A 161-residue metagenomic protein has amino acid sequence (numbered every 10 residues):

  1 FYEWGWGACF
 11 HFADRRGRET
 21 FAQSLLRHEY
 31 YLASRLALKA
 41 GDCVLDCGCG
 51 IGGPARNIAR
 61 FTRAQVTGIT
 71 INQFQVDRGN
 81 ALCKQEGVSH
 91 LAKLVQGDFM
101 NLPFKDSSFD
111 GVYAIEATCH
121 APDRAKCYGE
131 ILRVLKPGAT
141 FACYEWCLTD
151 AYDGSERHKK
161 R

Functional and structural regions predicted by a protein language model:
F1-F12: N-terminal, positively charged/glycine-rich alpha-helical extensions of SAM-dependent methyltransferases
A8, R15, E19-D42: Conserved alpha-helix/loop element of class I SAM-dependent methyltransferases that forms part of the SAM/SAH-binding
C43-L45, I51-N101: Class I SAM-dependent methyltransferase SAM/SAH-binding core
V66, F141-A142: A short hydrophobic/small-residue beta-strand
M100-V112: A short acidic, Gly/Pro-enriched loop at the edge of an enzyme's catalytic core that lines a small-molecule cofactor
D110-D123: A short SAM/SAH-binding and catalytic strip from SAM-dependent methyltransferases
A125-T140: A short glycine-rich, Lys/Arg-flanked "PGG" loop and its adjoining helix->strand segment in the class I
A142-R161: Conserved class I S-adenosyl-L-methionine
